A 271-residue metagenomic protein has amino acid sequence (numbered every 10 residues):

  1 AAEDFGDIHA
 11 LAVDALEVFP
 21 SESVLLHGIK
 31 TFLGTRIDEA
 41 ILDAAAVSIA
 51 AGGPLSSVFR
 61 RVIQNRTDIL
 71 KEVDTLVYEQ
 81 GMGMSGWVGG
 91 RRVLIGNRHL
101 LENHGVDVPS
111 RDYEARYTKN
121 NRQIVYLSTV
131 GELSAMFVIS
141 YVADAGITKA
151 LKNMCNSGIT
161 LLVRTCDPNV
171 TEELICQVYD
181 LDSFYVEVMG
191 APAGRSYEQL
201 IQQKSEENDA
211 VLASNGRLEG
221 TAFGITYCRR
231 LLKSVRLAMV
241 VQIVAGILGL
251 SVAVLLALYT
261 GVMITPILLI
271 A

Functional and structural regions predicted by a protein language model:
A1-A44: Conserved catalytic phosphorylation-site environment of P-type ATPases
F5-I8, Q80, K119-N121: Short, small/polar residue-rich loop motifs at catalytic or cofactor-binding pockets
L26, H99, S140-Y141: A generic structural motif
I29-Q80, E102-H104, R111-Y113: ATP-binding catalytic core of ATPases
V88-G90, T129-L268: Conserved ATP-binding TGD loop and adjacent catalytic N/P-domain core of P-type ATPases
K119-Y126, I159-T160: Helix-loop-beta junctions that constitute the ligand-sensing/allosteric loops of cytosolic regulatory sensor domains
